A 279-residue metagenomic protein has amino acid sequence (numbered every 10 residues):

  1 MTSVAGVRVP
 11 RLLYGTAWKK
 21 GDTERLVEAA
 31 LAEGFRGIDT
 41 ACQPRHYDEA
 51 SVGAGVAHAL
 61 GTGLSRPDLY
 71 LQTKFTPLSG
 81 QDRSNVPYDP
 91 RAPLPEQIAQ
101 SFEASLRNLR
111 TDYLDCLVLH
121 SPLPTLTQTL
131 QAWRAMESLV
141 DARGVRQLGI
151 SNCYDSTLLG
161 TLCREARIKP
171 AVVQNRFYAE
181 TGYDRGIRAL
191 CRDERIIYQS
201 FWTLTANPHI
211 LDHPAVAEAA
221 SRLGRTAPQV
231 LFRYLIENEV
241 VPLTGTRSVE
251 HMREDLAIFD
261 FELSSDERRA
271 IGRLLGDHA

Functional and structural regions predicted by a protein language model:
M1-L69, T73, Q131, A206: N-terminal binding-site loop/beta-alpha segment at the start of enzyme catalytic domains that lines or forms
P10-D22, R83-E96, L126: Active-site mouth loops of central-metabolism enzymes
K19-L31, R91-L109, S156-G160, Y183: Short, acidic/polar
F35, T111-L114, V145, P170: A structural motif
A50-L60, F102-L106, M136, L159-C163: Short, well-ordered amphipathic alpha-helices
R66-P95, H120: Structural motif corresponding to the early beta-alpha repeats
L106-L126: Active-site groove signature of glycoside hydrolases
S121-A279: Beta/alpha (TIM)-barrel catalytic core signal, keyed to glycine-rich beta->alpha loops juxtaposed to Asp/Glu that bind
